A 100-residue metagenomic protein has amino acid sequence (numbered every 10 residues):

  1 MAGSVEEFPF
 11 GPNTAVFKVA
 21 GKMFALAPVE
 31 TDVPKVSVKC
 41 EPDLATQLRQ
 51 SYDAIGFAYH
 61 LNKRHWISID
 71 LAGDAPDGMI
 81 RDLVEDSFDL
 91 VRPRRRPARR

Functional and structural regions predicted by a protein language model:
M1-R100: Charge-dense, helix-prone N-terminal extensions
